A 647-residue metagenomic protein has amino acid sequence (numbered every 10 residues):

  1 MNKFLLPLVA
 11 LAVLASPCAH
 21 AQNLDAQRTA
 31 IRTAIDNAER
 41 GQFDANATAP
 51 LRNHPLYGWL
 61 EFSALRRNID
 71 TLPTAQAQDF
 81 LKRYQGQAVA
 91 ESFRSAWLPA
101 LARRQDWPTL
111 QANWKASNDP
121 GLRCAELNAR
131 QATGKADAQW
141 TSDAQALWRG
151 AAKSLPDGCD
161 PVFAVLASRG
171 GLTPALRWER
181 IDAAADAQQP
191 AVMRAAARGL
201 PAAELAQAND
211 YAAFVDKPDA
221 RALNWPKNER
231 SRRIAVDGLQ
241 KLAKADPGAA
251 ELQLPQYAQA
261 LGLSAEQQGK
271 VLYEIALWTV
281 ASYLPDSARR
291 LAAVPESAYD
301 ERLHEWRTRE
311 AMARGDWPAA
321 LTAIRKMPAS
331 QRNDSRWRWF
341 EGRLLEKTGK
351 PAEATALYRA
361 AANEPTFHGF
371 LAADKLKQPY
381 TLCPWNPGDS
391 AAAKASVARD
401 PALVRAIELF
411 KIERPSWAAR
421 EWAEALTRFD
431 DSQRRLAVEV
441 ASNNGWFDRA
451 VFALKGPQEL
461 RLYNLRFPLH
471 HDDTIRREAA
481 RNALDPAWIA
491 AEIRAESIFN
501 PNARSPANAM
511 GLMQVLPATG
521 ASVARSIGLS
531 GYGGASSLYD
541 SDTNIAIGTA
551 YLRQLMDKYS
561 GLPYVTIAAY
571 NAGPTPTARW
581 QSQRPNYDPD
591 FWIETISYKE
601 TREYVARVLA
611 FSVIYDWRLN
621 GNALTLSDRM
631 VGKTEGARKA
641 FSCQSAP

Functional and structural regions predicted by a protein language model:
A19-I69, L382-L403, K411: N-terminal leader/linker segments that initiate helical-solenoid repeat arrays
Q22-A30, R52-W59, T71-P73, Q85-R94 (+19 more regions): Generic helix N-cap/helix-start motif at coil->alpha-helix transitions
G41, Q105, G134, Q188 (+5 more regions): Residue-level detector of the short coil/turn that links helix A to helix B within each tetratricopeptide repeat
A45-A49, A77-L81, L110-W114, T141-W148 (+7 more regions): Inward-facing hydrophobic residues that define packing positions of alpha-helical scaffold repeats
Y57, F62, Q256-Q259, L263 (+6 more regions): Catalytic glycan-binding domains that act on GlcNAc-containing polysaccharides
L65-R66, L81-K82, R94-P99, G269-Y283 (+1 more regions): Alpha-helical adaptor scaffolds
